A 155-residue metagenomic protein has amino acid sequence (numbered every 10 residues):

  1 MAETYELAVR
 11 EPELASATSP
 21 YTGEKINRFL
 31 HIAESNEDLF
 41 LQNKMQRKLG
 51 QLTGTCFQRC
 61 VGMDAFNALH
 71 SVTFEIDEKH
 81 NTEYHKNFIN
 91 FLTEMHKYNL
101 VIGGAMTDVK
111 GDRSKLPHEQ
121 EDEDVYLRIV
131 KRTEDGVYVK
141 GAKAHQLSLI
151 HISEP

Functional and structural regions predicted by a protein language model:
A2-I102, S148: Internal helix-loop-helix
H70-A142: Gly/Pro-rich turn-and-neighbor structural signature
S148-P155: Residue-level detector of conserved catalytic or cofactor/ligand-binding positions in enzyme active sites
